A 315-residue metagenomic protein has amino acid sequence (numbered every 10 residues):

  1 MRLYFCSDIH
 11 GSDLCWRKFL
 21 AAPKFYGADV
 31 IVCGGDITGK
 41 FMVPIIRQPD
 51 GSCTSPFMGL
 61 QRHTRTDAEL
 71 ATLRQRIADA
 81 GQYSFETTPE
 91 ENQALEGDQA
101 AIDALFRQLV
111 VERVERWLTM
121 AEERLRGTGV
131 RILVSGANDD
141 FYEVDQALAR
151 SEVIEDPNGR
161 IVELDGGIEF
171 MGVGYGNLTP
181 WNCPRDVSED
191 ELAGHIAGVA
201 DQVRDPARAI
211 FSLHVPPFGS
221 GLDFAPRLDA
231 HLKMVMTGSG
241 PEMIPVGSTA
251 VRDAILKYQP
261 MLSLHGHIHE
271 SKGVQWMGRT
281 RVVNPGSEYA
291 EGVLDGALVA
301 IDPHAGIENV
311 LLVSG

Functional and structural regions predicted by a protein language model:
M1-H10, G167-T179, I210-H214, R281-S287 (+1 more regions): Active-site-proximal beta-strand elements of phosphoester/diester hydrolases
D8, W16, I31, D36 (+6 more regions): Divalent metal-coordination and catalytic microenvironments
H10-L14, T38-M42, T128-V130, V134-D145 (+6 more regions): Active-site environment of divalent metal-dependent phosphoester hydrolases
G11, I161-G166, C183, V187-E191 (+2 more regions): Binuclear metal-dependent phosphoesterase catalytic core
D13-D165: Core catalytic region of metal-dependent phosphoesterases/phosphodiesterases, especially metallo-beta-lactamase-like
Q99-E115, I210-Q259: Active-site-proximal segments of metal-dependent phosphoesterases and phosphodiesterases across multiple
R131-L133, E155, E169, R208-I210 (+2 more regions): Proline-centered loop/turn at the N-terminus of a beta-strand
G166-A209, D229-A230, P241-G247: Binuclear metal-dependent hydrolase catalytic cores centered on His/Asp/Glu-rich metal-binding motifs
